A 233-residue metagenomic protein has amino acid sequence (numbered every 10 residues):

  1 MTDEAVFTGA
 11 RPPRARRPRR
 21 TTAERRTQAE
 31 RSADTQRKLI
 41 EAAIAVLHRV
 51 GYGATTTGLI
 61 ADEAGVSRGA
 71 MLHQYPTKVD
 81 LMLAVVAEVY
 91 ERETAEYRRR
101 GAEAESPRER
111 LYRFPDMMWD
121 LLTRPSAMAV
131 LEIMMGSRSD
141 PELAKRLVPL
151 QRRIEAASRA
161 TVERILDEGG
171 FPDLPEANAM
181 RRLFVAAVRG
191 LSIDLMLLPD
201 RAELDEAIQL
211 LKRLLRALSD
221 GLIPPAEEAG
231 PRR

Functional and structural regions predicted by a protein language model:
M1-D34, D173, L222-R233: N-terminal intrinsically disordered/low-complexity leader segments
A10-T27, A45, A54-T56, A64 (+2 more regions): Short glycine/proline-centered loop/turn elements that form peptide/ligand docking sites
K38, A42-D80, A84: Helix-turn-helix
A84, Y97-A127, A177-F184, R233: Hydrophobic alpha-helical connector segments
A87-R92: Short, basic, alpha-helical segments at the C-terminal edge of helix-turn-helix-like DNA-binding modules
E93-T94, R98-R100, D120-L131, P141-E168 (+3 more regions): Amphipathic alpha-helical packing segments from all-alpha helical-bundle domains
E142-V148, L166-R233: Hydrophobic/aromatic-rich alpha-helical bundle segments in the mid-to-C-terminal region
